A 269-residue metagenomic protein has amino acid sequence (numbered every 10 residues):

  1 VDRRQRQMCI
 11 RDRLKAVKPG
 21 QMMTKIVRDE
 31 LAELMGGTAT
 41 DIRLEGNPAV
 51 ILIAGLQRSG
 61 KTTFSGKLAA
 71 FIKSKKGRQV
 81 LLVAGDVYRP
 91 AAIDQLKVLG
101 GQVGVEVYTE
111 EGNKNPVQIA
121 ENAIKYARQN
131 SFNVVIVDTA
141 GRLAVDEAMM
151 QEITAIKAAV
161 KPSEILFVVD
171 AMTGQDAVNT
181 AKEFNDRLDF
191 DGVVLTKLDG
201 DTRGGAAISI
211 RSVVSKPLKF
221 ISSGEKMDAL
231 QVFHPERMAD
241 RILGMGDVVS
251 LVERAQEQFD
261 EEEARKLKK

Functional and structural regions predicted by a protein language model:
V1-R4, V27, L56, D86 (+4 more regions): Residue-level signature of catalytic and energy-coupling elements of molecular machines, predominantly ATP/GTP-dependent
D2, R43-E45, I72-K76, L99-V103 (+5 more regions): Conserved catalytic network of the ASCE P-loop NTPase/AAA+ motor domain
R6-I10: Short, small-residue-biased leader/transition segments that mark boundaries at the very start of proteins
R11-K18, A32-E45, Y108-T109, R203: Active-site phosphate-binding and catalytic loops of NTP-dependent enzymes
L31-G85: Conserved G1/Walker A P-loop phosphate-binding module
K75-I93, G112-N113, V169, S222: Short beta-strand-centered segment that lines the nucleotide-binding/catalytic pocket of NTP-utilizing
A84-V87, A91, E106-M149, V160: Switch II (G3) loop of P-loop NTPases
F132, A144, M150-A158, P162-K269: Conserved phosphate-handling catalytic cores of large alpha/beta enzymes
